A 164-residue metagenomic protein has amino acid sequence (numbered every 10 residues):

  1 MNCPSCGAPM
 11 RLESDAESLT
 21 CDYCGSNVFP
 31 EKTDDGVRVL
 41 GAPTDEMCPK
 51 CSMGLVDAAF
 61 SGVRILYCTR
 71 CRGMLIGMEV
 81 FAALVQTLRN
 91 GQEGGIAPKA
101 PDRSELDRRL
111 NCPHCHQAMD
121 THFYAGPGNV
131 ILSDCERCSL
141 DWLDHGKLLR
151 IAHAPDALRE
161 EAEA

Functional and structural regions predicted by a protein language model:
M1-M47, E161-A164: Intrinsic N-terminal pre-sequences and regulatory tails
C3-C6, C21-C24, C48-C51, C68 (+2 more regions): Short cysteine-rich clusters marking metal-coordination/redox-active sites
M10, T20, V28, M74-I76 (+3 more regions): Short, structured motif recognition centered on aromatic/hydrophobic residues
E13-A16, E31-D34, A58-S61, M78-V80 (+2 more regions): Short Cys/His-rich "knuckle" micro-motifs
E17-N27, V63-G73, N129-D141: Cysteine-rich micro-motifs
R38-A42, L88-R103, I151-A164: Short amphipathic alpha-helical linker/capping segments at the junctions of internal repeats and modular domains
P43-D57, G62, D102-S133: Intrinsic, low-complexity N-terminal interaction/targeting segments
I131, E136-R137, D141-A164: Structured core of small recognition/catalytic domains
